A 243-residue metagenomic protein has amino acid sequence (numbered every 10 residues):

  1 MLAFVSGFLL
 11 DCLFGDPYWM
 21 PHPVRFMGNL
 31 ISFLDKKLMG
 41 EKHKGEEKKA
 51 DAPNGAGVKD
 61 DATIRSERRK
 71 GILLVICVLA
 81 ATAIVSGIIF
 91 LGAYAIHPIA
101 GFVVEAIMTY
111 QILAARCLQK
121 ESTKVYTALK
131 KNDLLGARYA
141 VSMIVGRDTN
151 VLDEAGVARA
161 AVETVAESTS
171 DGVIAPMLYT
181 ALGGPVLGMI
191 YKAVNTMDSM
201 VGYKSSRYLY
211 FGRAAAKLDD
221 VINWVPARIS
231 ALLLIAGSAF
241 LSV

Functional and structural regions predicted by a protein language model:
M1-M189, G202-V243: Hydrophobic alpha-helical transmembrane segments
N195: Substrate/ligand-engaging "lid" and interaction regions
S199: Glycine-rich phosphate/dinucleotide-binding loop and adjoining beta-alpha-beta core of small-molecule
